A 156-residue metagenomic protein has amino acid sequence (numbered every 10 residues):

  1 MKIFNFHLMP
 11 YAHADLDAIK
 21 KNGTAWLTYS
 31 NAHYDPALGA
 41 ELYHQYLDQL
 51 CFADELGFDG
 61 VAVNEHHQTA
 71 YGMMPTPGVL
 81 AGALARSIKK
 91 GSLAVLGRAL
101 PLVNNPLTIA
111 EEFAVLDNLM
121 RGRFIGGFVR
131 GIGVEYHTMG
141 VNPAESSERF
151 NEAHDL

Functional and structural regions predicted by a protein language model:
M1-G91: N-terminal beta1-alpha1-beta2 module of alpha/beta enzyme domains
K2-G39, L102-L156: Flexible, glycine-rich active-site loops centered on histidine and acidic residues that chelate a metal or position
H44-L47, V79, V95, A110-E112 (+1 more regions): Residue-level detector of functional hotspots within protein domains
V61, L93, F124-G126: Hydrophobic residues within beta-strands of alpha/beta enzymes
L96-P101: Conserved strand-turn element in the central/C-terminal portion of the radical SAM core barrel that lines
